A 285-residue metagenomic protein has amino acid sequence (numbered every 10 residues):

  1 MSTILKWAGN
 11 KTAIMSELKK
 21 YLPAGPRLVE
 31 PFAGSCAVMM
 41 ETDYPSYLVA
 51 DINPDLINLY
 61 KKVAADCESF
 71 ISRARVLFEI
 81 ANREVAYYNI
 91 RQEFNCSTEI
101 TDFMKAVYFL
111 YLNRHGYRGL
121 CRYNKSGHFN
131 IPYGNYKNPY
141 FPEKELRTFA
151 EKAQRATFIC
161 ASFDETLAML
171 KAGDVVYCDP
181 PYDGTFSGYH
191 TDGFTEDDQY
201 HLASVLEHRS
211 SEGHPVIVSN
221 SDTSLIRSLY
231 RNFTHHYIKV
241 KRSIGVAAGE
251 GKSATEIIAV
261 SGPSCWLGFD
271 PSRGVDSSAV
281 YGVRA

Functional and structural regions predicted by a protein language model:
M1-I14, Y21-A24, D66-Y177, P181-Y189 (+2 more regions): SAM-dependent nucleic-acid methyltransferase catalytic core
L18, G34, Y60, L110 (+2 more regions): A residue-level signal for conserved active-site and pocket-lining positions in enzyme catalytic cores
Y21-I80: Conserved S-adenosyl-L-methionine
F32-A37, E145, N220-S224, P263: Short, polar loop motifs at secondary-structure junctions
A33, P54, E165, Y182 (+1 more regions): Short, glycine/acidic-enriched loop or turn micro-motifs at the edges of active sites
V38-Y44, A168-L170, L225-N232: Short loop/helix-cap segments at secondary-structure boundaries that form the rim of catalytic
E196-A285: Long, positively charged, glycine-interspersed low-complexity recognition regions
